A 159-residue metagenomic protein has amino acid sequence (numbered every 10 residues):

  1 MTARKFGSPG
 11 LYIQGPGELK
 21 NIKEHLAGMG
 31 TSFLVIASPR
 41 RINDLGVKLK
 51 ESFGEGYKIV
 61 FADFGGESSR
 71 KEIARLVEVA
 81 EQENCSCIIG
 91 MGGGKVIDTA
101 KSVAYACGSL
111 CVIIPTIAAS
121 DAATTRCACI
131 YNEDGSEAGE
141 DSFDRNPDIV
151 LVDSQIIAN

Functional and structural regions predicted by a protein language model:
M1-C87: ATP/NTP phosphate-donor binding region
G10, Y105-N159: A glycine/threonine-rich phosphate-anchoring loop and its flanking beta-alpha core in nucleotide/phosphate-binding
K20, I42, K95-I97, A118 (+1 more regions): Glycine-rich nucleotide phosphate-binding loop and flanking beta-alpha elements of Rossmann-like dinucleotide-binding
L45-V47, D98-K101, A122-T124: Short glycine-/acidic-enriched loop or helix-start segments at secondary-structure transitions that form or flank
K48-S52, L76, V103-A106, R126-C129: Short, glycine/charged-enriched secondary-structure capping and boundary segments
F64-S69, G90-G93, D141-D148: Short C-terminal domain-edge/linker segments immediately following a structured domain
A80-A118: A short, small-residue-rich loop immediately preceding and capping a beta-strand
